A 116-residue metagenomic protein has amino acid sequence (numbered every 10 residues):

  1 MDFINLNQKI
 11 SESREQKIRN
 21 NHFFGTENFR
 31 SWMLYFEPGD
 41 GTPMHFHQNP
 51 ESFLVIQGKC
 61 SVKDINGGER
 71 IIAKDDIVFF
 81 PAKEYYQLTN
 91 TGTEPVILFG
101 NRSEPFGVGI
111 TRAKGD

Functional and structural regions predicted by a protein language model:
M1-R30, G109-D116: A short, N-terminal "cap"/entry segment at the start of jelly-roll beta-barrel domains of the cupin/DSBH fold
K17, R30-H47: Conserved short histidine dyad/triad with adjacent acidic residue
Y35-E37, H47-V62: Short, conserved beta-strand element in jelly-roll/cupin
T42-M44, V62-K63, F80, Y86-G92: Short beta-strand His + acidic residue motifs that chelate non-heme Fe in jelly-roll/DSBH and cupin folds
S52, F79, E94-T111: A short hydrophobic beta-strand segment most commonly corresponding to one strand of the jelly-roll/cupin
N66-A82: Short acidic-glycine-tyrosine-enriched beta hairpin
